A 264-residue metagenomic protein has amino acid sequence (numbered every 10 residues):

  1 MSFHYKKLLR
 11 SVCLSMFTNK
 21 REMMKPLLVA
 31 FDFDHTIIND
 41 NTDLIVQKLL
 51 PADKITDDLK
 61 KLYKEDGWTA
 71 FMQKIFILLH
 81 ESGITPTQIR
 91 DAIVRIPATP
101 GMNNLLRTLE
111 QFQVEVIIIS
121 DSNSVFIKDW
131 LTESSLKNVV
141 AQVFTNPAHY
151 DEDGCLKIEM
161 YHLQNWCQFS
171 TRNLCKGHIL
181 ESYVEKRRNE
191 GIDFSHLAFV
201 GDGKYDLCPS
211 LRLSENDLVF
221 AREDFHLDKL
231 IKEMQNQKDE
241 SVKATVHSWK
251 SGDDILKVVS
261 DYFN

Functional and structural regions predicted by a protein language model:
M1, S15, V29-F31, T69 (+2 more regions): Short non-domain terminal segments
M1-P26, S260-N264: Eukaryotic N-terminal low-complexity, Ser/Thr- and Lys/Arg-rich leader segments that predominantly function as
L8-R10, I38, R188: Short linear sequence elements within intrinsically disordered, low-complexity coil regions
F17, R21-P147: Alpha-helical substrate-recognition element adjacent to the catalytic core
G101-R107, F112-E115, S122-N264: C-terminal cap/substrate-recognition subdomain and adjoining C-terminal extension of metal-dependent phosphatase-like
